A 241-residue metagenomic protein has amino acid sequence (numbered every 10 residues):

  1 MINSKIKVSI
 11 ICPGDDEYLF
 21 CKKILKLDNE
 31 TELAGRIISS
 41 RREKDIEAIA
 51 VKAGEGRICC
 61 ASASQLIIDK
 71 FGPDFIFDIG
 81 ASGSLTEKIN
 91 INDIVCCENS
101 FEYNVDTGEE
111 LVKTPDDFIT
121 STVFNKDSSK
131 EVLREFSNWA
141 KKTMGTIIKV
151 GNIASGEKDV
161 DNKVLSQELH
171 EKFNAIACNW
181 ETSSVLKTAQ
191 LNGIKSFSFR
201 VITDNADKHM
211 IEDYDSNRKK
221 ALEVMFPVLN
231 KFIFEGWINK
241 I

Functional and structural regions predicted by a protein language model:
I2-Q65, F71: N-terminal short beta-loop-beta anion/metal-coordinating cradle
L66-K70, K88-I89, L186-K195: Alpha-helix C-terminal capping segments
G72-F77, A175: Proline-aspartate-enriched helix->loop->beta-strand connector
S84-F173: Mid-sequence, gly/pro-rich, charge-dense loop/helix-turn segments that line enzyme active sites
E131-T146, T188, V224-E235: Generic non-transmembrane alpha-helical segments
K158-I211: A C-terminal functional module that forms or caps the active site or interfaces directly with catalytic machinery
A206-I241: His/Asp/Glu-rich mid-to-C-terminal helical/loop segments that flank catalytic regions of hydrolases
